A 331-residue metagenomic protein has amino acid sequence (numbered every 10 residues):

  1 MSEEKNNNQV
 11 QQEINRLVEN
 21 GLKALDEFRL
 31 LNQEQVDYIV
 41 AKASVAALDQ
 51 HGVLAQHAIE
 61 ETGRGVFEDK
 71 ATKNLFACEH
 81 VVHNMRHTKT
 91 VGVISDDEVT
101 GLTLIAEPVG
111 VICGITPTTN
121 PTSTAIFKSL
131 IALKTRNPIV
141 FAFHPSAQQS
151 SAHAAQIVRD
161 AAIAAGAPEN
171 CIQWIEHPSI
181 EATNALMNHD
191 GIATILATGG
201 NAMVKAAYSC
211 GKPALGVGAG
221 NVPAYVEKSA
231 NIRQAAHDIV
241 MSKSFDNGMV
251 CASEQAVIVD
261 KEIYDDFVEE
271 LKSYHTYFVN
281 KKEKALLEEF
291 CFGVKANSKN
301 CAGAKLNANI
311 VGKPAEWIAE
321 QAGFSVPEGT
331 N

Functional and structural regions predicted by a protein language model:
S2-T103, I131, S273: N-terminal Rossmann-like NAD(P)+-binding subdomain of aldehyde/semialdehyde dehydrogenases
E4, D26, S44, A162 (+4 more regions): Short, flexible active-site loop motifs that bind/organize anionic cofactors or intermediates
N8-Q11, I126, V204-N331: ALDH superfamily catalytic-core signature
Q9-Q12, R16, L31-E34, Y38-K42 (+17 more regions): Conserved active-site and cofactor/substrate-binding residues in soluble primary-metabolism enzymes
V18-L25, R29-N32, V40-H51, A55-A58 (+9 more regions): Structural signal for hydrophobic packing residues in well-ordered secondary-structure cores of soluble enzyme domains
L25, I39-A43, C113-I115, V140-H144 (+1 more regions): Short glycine-rich or small-residue beta-strand-to-loop segments that form or flank ligand, phosphate, metal/Fe-S
C78-V81, A182-L186, F290-V294, N300: Short, solvent-exposed polar/charged micro-motifs at secondary-structure junctions
V93-Q234: Rossmann-like NAD(P) dinucleotide-binding subdomain of oxidoreductase/dehydrogenase enzymes
